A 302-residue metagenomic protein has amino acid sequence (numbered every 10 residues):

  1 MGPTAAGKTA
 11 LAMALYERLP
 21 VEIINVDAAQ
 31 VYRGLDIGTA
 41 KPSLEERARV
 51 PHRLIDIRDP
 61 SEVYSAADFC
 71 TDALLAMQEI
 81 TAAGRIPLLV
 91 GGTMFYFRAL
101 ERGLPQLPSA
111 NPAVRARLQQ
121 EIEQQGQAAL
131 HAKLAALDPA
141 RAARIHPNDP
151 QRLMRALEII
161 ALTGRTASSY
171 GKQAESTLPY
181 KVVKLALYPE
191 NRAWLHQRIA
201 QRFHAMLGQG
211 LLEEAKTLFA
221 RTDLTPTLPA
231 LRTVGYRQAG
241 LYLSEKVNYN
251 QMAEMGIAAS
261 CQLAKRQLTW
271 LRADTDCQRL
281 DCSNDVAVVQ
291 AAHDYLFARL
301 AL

Functional and structural regions predicted by a protein language model:
M1-L302: Phosphate/pyrophosphate-binding catalytic cores of soluble transferases and nucleic-acid-acting enzymes
